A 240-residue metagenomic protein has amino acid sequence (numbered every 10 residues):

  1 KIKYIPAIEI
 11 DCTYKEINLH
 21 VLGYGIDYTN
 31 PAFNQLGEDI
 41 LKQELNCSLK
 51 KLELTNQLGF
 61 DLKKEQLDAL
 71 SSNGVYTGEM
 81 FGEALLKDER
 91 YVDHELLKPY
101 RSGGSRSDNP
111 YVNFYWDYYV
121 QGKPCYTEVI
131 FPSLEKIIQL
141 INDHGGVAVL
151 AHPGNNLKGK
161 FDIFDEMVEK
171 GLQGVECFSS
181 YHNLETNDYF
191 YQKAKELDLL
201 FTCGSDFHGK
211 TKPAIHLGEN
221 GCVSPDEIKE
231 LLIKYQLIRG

Functional and structural regions predicted by a protein language model:
K1-Y28, N109, P132-L150, G154-G240: Charged catalytic cores and adjacent phosphate/nucleic-acid-binding surfaces used for phosphate/nucleic-acid chemistry
Y28-N56, E89-V92: Polyanionic/metal-chelating signatures
Q35-G37, Q121-K123, V149, G174-E176: A short, structure-level motif marking secondary-structure boundaries and short turns
G37, Y126, L217: Acidic/histidine-rich helix-loop elements that form or flank divalent-metal/phosphate-binding sites at the catalytic
K42-G78: Conserved phosphoryl-transfer catalytic core
V75-V149: Conserved acidic, metal-coordinating active-site core of Asp-based, Mg2+-dependent phosphoryl-transfer enzymes
